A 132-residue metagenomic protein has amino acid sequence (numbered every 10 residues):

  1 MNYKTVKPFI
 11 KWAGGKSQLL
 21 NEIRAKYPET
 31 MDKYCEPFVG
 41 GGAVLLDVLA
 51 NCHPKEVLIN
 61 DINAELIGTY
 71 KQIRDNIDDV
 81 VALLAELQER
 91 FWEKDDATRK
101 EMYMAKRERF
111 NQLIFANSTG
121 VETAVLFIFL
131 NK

Functional and structural regions predicted by a protein language model:
M1-V39, A43-V44, C52: S-adenosyl-L-methionine
V48: Aromatic pocket-lining residues of Rossmann-like dinucleotide-binding sites
N51, K55-K132: Class I S-adenosyl-L-methionine-dependent methyltransferase module
